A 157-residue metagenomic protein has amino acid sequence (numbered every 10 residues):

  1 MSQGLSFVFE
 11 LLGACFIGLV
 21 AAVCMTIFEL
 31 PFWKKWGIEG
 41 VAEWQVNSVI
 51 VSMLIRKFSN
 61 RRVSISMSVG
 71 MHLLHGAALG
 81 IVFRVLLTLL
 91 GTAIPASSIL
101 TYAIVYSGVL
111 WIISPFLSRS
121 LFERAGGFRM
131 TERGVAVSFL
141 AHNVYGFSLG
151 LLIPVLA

Functional and structural regions predicted by a protein language model:
M1-A157: Juxtamembrane/disordered regions of integral membrane proteins
